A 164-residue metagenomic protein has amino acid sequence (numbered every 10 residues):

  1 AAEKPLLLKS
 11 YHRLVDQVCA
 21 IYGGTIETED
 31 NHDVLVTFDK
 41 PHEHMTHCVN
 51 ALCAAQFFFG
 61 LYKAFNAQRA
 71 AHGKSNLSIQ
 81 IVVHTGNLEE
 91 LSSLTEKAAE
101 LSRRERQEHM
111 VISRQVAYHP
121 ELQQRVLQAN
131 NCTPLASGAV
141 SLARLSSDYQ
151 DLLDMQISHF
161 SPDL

Functional and structural regions predicted by a protein language model:
A1-R13, Q17-Y22, L164: Juxtacatalytic helix/coil linker segments that couple regulatory or sensory modules to the catalytic cores
E3-L7, E29-N76, E90-K97: Short helix/loop segment flanking the catalytic signature motif in cyclic-nucleotide metabolism enzymes
D16, F59, S102-R103: N-terminal cationic-hydrophobic initiation segments that often serve targeting/anchoring roles
I21-T25, D33: A glycine-rich, hydrophobic loop/mini-helix early in the fold
G24, E89, K97-L164: Intrinsically disordered, glycine/charged-rich C-terminal tails and inter-domain linkers that flank nucleotidyl cyclase
L35-T37, V82, V111: Short hydrophobic beta-strand segments that form the core of ligand-binding sensory/regulatory domains
S78-H84: Extended hydrophobic secondary-structure segments that form protein cores and membrane-embedded regions
